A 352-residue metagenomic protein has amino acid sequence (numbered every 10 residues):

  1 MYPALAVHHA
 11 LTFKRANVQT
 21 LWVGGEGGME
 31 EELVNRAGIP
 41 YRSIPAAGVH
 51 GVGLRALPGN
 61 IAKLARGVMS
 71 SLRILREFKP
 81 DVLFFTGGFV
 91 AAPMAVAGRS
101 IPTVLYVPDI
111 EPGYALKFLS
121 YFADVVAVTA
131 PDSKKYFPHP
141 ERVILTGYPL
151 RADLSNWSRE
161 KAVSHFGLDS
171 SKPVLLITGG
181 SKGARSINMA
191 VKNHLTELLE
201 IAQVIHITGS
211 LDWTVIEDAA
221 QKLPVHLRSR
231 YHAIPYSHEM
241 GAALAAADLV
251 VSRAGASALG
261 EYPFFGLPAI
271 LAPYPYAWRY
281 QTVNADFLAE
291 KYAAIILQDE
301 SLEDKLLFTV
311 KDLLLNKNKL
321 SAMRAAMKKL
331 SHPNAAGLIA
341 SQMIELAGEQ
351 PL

Functional and structural regions predicted by a protein language model:
T12, A16-K63, L72, T146 (+2 more regions): Conserved nucleotide-sugar phosphate-binding/catalytic loop shared by glycosyltransferases and other
T12, L72-L83, V90-V104, K117-V125: Glycosyltransferases and closely related glycan-assembly transferases that use nucleotide-activated donors
Q19, R99-E160: Active-site-proximal region of nucleotide-activated glycan assembly enzymes, centered on histidine/acidic-rich loops
L33, R159-S164, L168-L249, T282-A285 (+2 more regions): Donor-nucleotide binding loops and adjacent catalytic segments primarily of GT-B fold Leloir glycosyltransferases
P80-V82, G241-L259, L267: Acidic donor-binding loop of glycosyltransferase active sites
S252, P268-W278: Short hydrophobic beta-strand element within catalytic cores of glycosyltransferases and related nucleotide-activated
K319-P333: A short, well-ordered alpha-helix in the C-terminal region of glycosyltransferases
H332-L352: C-terminal alpha-helical cap of glycosyltransferases
